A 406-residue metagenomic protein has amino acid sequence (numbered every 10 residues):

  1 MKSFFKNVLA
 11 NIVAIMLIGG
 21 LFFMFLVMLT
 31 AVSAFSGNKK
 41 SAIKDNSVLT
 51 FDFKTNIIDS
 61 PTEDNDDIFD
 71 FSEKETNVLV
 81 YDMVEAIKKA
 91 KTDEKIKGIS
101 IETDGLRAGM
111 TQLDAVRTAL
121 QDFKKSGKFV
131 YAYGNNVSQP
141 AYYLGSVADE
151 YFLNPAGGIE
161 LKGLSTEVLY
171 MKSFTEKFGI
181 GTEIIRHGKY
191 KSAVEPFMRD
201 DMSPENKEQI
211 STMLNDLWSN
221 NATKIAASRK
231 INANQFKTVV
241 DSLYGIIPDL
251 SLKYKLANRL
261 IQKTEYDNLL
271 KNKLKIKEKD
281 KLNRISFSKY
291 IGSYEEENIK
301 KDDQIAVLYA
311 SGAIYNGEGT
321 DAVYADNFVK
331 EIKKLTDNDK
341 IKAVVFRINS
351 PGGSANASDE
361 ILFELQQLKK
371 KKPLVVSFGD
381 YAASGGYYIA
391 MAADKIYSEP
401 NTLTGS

Functional and structural regions predicted by a protein language model:
M1-A233, K237-T238, G245, A257 (+2 more regions): Small-residue-centered hinge/linker elements
D241-S242, P248-S251, L260: PDZ peptide-recognition modules
K263-E265, I276: Amphipathic alpha-helical
N268: Electropositive nucleic-acid engagement tracts
V376-S377: RNase H-like polynucleotidyl transferase catalytic core
